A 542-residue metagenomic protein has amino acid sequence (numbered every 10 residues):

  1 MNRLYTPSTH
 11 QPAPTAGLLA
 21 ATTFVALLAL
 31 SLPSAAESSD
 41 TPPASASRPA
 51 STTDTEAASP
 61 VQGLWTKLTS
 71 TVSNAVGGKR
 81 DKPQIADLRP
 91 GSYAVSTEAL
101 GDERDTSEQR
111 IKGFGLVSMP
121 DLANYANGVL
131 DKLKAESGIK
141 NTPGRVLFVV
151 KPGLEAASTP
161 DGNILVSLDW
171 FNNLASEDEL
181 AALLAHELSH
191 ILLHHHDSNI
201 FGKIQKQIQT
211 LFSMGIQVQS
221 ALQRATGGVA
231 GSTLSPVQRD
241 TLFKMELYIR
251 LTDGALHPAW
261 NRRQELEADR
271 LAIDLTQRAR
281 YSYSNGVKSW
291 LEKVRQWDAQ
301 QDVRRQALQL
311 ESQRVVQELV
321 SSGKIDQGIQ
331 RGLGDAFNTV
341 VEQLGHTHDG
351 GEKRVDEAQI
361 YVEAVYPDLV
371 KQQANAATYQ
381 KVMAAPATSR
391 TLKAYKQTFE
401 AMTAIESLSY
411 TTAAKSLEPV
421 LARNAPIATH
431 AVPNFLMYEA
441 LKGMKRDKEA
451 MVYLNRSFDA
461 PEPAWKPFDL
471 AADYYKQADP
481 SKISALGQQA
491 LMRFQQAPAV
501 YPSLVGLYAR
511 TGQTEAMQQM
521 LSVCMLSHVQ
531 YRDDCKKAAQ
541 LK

Functional and structural regions predicted by a protein language model:
M1-P14: N-terminal secretory signal peptides that target proteins for export/translocation
A13, A21-T22, A58, P480: Low-complexity, intrinsically disordered short peptide segments enriched in small/polar/basic residues
A20-A29: Bacterial N-terminal signal peptides
S31-P33: N-terminal signal peptide c-region/cleavage motif recognized by signal peptidases
E37-K542: A Zn2+-metalloprotease active-site environment signal
